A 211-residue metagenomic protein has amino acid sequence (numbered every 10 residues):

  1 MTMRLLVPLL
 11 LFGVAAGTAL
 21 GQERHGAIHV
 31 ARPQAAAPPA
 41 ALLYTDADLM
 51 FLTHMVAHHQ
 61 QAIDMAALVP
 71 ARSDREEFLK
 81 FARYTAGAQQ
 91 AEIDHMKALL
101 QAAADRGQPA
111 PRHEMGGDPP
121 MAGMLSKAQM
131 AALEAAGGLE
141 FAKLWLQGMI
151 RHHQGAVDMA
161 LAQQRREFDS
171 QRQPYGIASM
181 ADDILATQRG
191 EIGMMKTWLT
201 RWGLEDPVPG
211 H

Functional and structural regions predicted by a protein language model:
M1-V7: Bacterial N-terminal signal peptides that target proteins for export
V7-A15: Bacterial N-terminal signal peptides
A16-G21: Sec/Tat signal peptide C-region and signal peptidase I cleavage site
Q22-H211: All-alpha RGS (Regulator of G-protein Signaling) helical domain and cognate RGS-like helical scaffolds
